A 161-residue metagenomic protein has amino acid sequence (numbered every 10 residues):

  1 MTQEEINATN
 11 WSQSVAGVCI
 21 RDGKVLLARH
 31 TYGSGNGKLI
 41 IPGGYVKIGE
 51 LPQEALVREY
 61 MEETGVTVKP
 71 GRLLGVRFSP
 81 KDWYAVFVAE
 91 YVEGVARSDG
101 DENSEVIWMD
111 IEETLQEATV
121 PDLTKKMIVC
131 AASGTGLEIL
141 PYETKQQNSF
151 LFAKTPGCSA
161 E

Functional and structural regions predicted by a protein language model:
M1-A16: Acidic, metal-coordinating catalytic segment for phosphate/diphosphate chemistry, firing primarily on the Nudix
T9-W11, K38, S79-K81, G100-N103: A generic structural micro-feature
Q13-V15, G23, W83-A85, S104: Change "...and in nucleic-acid phosphodiester-cleaving endonucleases..." to "...and in nucleic-acid processing enzymes
I20-V25, S34, K47, V66 (+2 more regions): Short, charged/polar surface micro-motifs in flexible loops or helix N-caps
R21-R58, E62, F150-E161: Conserved Nudix-box catalytic region and its N-terminal flanking loop in Nudix hydrolases and closely related
S34, E102-E161: Nudix hydrolase/Nudix homology domain
T67-G75: A short coil-to-beta-strand element that immediately follows conserved catalytic motifs
R77-R97, I107, I111-E113, M127-T135: Active-site-adjacent beta-strand/loop module that shapes the phosphate/pyrophosphate-binding cleft
